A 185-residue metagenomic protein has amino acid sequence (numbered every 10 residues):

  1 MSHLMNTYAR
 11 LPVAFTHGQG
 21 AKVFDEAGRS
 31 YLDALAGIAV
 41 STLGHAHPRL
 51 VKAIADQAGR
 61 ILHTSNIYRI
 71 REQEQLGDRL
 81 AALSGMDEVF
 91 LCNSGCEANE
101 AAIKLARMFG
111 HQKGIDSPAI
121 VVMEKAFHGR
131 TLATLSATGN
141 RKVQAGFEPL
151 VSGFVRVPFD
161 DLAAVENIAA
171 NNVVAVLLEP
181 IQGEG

Functional and structural regions predicted by a protein language model:
M1-K22, I67, V157: Active-site-adjacent loop/helix segments that line or gate small-molecule/cofactor pockets in enzymes
S2, S30-I115: Glycine-rich loop-to-alpha-helix module at the N-terminal edge of alpha/beta enzyme cores
F15, A46, E72, V157-D160: Short secondary-structure boundary/capping elements
Q19, A34-A36, M123: A secondary-structure boundary/capping signal
D25-E26: Short, acidic, Ser/Thr-enriched surface-loop or helix-capping motifs
A36, D161, Q182: Short, glycine/acidic-enriched loop or turn micro-motifs at the edges of active sites
G77-A175: PLP-dependent aspartate aminotransferase-fold enzymes
E179-G185: Conserved PLP phosphate-binding loop immediately N-terminal to the Schiff-base lysine helix in PLP-dependent enzymes
